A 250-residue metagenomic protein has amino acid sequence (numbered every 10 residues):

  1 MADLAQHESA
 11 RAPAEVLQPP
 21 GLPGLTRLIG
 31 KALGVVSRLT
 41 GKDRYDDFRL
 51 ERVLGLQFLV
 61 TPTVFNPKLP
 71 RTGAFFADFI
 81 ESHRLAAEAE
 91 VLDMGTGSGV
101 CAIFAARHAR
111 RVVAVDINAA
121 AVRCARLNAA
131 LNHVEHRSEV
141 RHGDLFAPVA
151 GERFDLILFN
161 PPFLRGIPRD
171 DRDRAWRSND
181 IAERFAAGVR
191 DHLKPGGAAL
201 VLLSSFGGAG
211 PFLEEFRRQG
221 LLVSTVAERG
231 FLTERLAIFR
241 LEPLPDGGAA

Functional and structural regions predicted by a protein language model:
A2-V53: N-terminal auxiliary segments of SAM/dcSAM-dependent transferases
Q6-P20, D46-F48, V113-D116, R123 (+2 more regions): Short low-complexity stretches enriched in small and charged residues
T26-R27, L54, L59, I80 (+3 more regions): A short alpha-helix capping/helix-coil boundary motif
K31, R38-E90, M94-C101, C124 (+1 more regions): SAM-dependent Rossmann-like transferase core, predominantly class I methyltransferases with a strong bias toward
L69-G73, M94, N118, R177-A182: Short, conserved glycine- and acidic-residue-centered signature motifs in active-site or ligand-binding loops
A77-G166: Conserved SAM/SAH cofactor-binding pocket of Class I
A119-V122, V134, S138-P243: S-adenosylmethionine
